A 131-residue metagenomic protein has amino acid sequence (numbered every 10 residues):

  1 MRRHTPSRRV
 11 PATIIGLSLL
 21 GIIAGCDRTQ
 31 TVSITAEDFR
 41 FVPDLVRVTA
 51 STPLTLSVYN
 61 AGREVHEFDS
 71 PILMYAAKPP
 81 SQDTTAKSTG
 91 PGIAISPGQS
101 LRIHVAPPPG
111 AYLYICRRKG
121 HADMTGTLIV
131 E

Functional and structural regions predicted by a protein language model:
M1-R2, G21: Helix-centric, low-specificity signal for extended rod-like, repetitive segments
R2-I14: Bacterial N-terminal signal peptides that target proteins for export
R8-R9, L20, V32: Generic signature of intrinsically disordered, low-complexity, basic-rich segments and short cationic peptides
A12-I22: Bacterial N-terminal signal peptides
C26-E131: Extracytoplasmic copper-binding redox domains, predominantly the cupredoxin/blue-copper superfamily
